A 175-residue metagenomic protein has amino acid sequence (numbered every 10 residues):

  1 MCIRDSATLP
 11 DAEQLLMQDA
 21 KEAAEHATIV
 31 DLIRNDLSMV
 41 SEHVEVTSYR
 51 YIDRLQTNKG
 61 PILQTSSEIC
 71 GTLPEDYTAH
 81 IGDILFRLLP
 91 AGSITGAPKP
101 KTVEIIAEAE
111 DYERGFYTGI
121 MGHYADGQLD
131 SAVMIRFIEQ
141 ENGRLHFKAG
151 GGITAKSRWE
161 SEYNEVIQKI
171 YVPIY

Functional and structural regions predicted by a protein language model:
R4-Y175: Extended alpha-helical targeting/anchoring segments, especially N-terminal organellar/secretory targeting helices
